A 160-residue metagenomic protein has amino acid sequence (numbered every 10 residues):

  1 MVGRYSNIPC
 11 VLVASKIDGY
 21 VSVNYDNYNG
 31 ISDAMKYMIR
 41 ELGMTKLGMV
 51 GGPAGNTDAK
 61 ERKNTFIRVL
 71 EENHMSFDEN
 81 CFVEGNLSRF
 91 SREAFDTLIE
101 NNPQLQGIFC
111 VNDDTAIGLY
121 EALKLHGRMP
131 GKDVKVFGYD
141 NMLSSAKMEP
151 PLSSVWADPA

Functional and structural regions predicted by a protein language model:
M1, F90-Q104: Short, well-structured alpha-helical segments in soluble
M1-G30, D114, D140-L152: Flexible loop/hinge segments that line or gate small-molecule binding clefts
V2-I8, R68, E72, L119-R128: Glycosyltransferases and closely related glycan-assembly transferases that use nucleotide-activated donors
V23-D33, M49-A94, F109-I117, Y139-M142 (+1 more regions): Hinge/beta->alpha junction and helix N-cap segments in small-molecule ligand-binding domains
M35-L47: Glycine-rich phosphate/diphosphate-binding loops that line cofactor/substrate pockets in enzymes
T45-K46, F77-C81, P130-K135: Short acidic capping loops at alpha-helix termini that bridge into adjacent secondary structure
I99-A160: Flexible loop/turn connectors
